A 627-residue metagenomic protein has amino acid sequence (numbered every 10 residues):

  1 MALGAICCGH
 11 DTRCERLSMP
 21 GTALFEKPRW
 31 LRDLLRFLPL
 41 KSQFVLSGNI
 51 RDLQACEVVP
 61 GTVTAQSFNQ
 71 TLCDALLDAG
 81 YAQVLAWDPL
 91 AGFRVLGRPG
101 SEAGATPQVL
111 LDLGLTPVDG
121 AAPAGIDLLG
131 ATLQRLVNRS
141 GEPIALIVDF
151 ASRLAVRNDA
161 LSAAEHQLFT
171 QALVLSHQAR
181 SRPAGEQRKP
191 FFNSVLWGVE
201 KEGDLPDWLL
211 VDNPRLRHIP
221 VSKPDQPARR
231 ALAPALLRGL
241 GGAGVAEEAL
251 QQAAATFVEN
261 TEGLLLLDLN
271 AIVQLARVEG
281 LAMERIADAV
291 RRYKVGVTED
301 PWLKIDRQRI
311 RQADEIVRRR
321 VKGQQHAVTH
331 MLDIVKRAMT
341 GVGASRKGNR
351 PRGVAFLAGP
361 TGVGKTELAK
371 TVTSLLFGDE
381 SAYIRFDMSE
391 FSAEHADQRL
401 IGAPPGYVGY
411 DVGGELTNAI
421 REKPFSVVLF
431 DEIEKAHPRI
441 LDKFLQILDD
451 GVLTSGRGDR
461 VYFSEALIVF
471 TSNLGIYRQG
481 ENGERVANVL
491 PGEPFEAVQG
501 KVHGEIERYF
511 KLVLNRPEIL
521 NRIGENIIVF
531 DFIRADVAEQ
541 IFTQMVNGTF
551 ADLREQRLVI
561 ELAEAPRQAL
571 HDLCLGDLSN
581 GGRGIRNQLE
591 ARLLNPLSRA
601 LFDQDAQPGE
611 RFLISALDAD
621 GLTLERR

Functional and structural regions predicted by a protein language model:
C7-C8, C14: Cysteine-centered motifs
G9-H10, V428: Serine/proline-rich low-complexity intrinsically disordered segments, especially terminal tails, linkers
E15, P20, W30, L34-F37 (+4 more regions): AAA+ P-loop NTPase nucleotide-binding core of proteostasis motors
E15-E284, V412, I420-R421, L445-D449 (+2 more regions): ATP/nucleotide-binding catalytic cores
